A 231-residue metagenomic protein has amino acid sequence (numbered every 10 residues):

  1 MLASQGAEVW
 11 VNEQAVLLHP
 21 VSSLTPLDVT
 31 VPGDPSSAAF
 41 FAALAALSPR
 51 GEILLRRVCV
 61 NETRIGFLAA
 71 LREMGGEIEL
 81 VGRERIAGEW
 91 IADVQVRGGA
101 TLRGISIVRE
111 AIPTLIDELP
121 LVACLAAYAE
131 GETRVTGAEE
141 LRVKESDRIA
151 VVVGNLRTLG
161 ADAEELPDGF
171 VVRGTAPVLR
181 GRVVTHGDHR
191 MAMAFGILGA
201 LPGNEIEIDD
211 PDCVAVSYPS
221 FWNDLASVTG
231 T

Functional and structural regions predicted by a protein language model:
M1-T231: Short, structured segments at the rim of ligand-binding sites
